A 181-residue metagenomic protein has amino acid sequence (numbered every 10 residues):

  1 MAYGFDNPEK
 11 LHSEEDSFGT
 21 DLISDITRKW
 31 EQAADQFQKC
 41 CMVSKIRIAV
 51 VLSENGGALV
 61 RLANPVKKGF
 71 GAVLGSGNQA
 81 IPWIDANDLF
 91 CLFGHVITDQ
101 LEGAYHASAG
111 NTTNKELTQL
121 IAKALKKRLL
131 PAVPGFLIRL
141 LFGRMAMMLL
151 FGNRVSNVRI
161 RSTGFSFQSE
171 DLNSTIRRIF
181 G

Functional and structural regions predicted by a protein language model:
A2, V51-S53, L89, T112: Conserved sequence/active-site signature of Rossmann-fold short-chain dehydrogenase/reductase
N7-K45: Catalytic helix-loop patch of NAD(P)-dependent Rossmann-fold dehydrogenases
P8, R28, C40, L52-R61 (+1 more regions): Glycine/proline-rich active-site loop of Rossmann-fold NAD(P)-dependent oxidoreductases
F18-I23, A49-G56, S76-A86: Glycine-rich "substrate-gating" loop/helix at the edge of Rossmann-like oxidoreductase active sites
D35, A63-G71, N78-T112: Alpha-helical substrate-binding/gating segment
R61-W83, K123-G152: Alpha-helical membrane-targeting segments
L92, T98-R144, R177-F180: Mid/C-terminal beta-alpha module of Rossmann-like enzyme folds, strongest in SDR-family dehydrogenases/epimerases
M147-G181: C-terminal amphipathic/interface module of NAD(P)-dependent oxidoreductases and related NAD-binding regulators
